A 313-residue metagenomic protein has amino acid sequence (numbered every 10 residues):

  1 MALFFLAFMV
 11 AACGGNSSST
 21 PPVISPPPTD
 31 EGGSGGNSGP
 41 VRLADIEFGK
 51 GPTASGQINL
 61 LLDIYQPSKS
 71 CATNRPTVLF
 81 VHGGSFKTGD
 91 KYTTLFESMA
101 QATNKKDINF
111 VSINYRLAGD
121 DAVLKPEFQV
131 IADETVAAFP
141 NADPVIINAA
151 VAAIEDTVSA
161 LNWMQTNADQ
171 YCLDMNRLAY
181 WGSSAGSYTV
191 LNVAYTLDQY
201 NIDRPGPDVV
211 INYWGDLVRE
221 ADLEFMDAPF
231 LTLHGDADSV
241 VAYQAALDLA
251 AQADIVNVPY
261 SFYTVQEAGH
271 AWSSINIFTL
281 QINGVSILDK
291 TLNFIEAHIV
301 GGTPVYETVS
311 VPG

Functional and structural regions predicted by a protein language model:
L6-P40, I46: Bacterial Sec-dependent N-terminal signal peptides
G32-T73: N-terminal cap/lid segment of alpha/beta-hydrolase-fold proteins
I58-L60, N74-L173: Serine-hydrolase catalytic machinery in alpha/beta-hydrolase-like enzymes
F80-S85, S187, G215, G235: Glycine-rich His-Gly loop
A152-M226: Primarily recognizes the serine-hydrolase "nucleophile elbow" in alpha/beta-hydrolase and SGNH/GDSL folds
I202-T264: The feature captures the conserved acid-bearing segment of alpha/beta-hydrolase catalytic domains
N257-G313: C-terminal catalytic histidine-bearing segment of alpha/beta-hydrolase fold enzymes
